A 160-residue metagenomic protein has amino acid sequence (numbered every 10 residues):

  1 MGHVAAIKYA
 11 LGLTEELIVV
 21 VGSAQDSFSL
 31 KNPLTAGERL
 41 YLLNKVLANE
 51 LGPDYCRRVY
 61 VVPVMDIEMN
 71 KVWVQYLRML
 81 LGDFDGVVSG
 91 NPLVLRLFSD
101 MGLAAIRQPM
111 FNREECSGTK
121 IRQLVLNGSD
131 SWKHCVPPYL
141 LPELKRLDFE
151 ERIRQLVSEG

Functional and structural regions predicted by a protein language model:
M1-G160: Nucleotidyltransferase catalytic core that binds NTPs
